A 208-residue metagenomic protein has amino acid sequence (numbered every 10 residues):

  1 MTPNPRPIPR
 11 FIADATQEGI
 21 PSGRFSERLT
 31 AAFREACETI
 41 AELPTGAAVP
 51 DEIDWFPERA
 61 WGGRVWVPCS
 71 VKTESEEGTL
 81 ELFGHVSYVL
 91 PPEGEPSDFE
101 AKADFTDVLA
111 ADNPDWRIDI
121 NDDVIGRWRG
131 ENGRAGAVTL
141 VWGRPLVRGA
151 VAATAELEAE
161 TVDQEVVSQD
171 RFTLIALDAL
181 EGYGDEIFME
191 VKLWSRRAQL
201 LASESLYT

Functional and structural regions predicted by a protein language model:
M1-N121: Long, contiguous interaction/targeting segments characteristic of exported/extracellular or secretory-pathway proteins
V108-W142: Extracellular ectodomain segments of secreted/surface proteins
R134-T208: Ser/Thr-rich low-complexity repeats and stalk/linker segments
